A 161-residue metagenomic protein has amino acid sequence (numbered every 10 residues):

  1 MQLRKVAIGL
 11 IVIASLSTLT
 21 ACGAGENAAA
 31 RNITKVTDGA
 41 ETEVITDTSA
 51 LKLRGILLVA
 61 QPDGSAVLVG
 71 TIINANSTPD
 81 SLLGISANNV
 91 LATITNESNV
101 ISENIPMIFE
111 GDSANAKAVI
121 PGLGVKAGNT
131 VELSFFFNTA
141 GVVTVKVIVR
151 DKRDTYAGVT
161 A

Functional and structural regions predicted by a protein language model:
S17-A21: C-terminal motif of bacterial Sec signal peptides marking the signal peptidase cleavage site
G23-E26: Bacterial signal peptide processing site
R31-L51: Post-signal peptide N-terminal segment of mature Sec-exported envelope proteins
V44-I73: Post-signal-peptide N-terminal segment of Sec-exported extracytoplasmic proteins
D63-V69, G124-E132: Short, solvent-exposed loop/turn segments enriched in Ser/Thr/Gly
T78-L91: Short acidic, flexible loop segments centered on an aromatic residue
A92-L123: Intrinsically disordered, low-complexity Pro/Gly/Ser/Thr-rich segments with frequent PxxP/GP/PP motifs and embedded
I148-D154: Short beta-strand edge segments in extracellular beta-sheet folds
